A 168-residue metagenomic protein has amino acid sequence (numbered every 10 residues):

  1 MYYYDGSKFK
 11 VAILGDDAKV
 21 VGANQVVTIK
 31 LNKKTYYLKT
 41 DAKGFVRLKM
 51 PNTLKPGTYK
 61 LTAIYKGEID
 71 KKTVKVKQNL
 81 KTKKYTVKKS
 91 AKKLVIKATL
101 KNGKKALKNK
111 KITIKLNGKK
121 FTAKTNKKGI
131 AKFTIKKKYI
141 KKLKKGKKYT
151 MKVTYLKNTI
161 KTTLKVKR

Functional and structural regions predicted by a protein language model:
M1-A18, V27, Y85-K105, A131-I135: Beta-strand-rich structural segments
Y3-D5, A23, A42, K55-P56 (+4 more regions): Surface-exposed loops/turns
G6-K8, F45, I69-K71, K93-V95 (+2 more regions): Intrinsic-disorder/low-complexity, polar/charged segments enriched in Ser/Thr/Lys/Arg/Asp/Glu/Gln
L14-T35, L100-K120, K144-K148: Short flexible loop/turn segments that cap and initiate beta-strands
A18-V20, V26, F45-K49, L61-A63 (+2 more regions): Extracytoplasmic/secretory-pathway segments with low complexity and glycosylation-like composition
L31-K33, T53-K77, L116-G118, K137-R168: Enriched for extracellular/lumenal, surface-exposed ectodomains of secreted and cell-surface proteins
T40-M50, T125-K137: Glycine-centered loop-to-beta-strand initiation motif
Q78-T86: Proline-enriched interdomain boundary motifs that mark the N-terminal boundary and often initiate the first structured
